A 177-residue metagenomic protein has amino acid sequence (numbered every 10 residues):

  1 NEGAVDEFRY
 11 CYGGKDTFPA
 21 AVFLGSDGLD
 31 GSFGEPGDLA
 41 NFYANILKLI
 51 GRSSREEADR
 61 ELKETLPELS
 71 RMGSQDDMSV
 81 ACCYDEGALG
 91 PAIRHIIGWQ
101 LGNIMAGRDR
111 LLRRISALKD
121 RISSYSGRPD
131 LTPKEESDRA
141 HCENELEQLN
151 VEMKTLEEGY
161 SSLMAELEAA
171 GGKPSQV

Functional and structural regions predicted by a protein language model:
G3-V177: C-terminal catalytic subdomain
